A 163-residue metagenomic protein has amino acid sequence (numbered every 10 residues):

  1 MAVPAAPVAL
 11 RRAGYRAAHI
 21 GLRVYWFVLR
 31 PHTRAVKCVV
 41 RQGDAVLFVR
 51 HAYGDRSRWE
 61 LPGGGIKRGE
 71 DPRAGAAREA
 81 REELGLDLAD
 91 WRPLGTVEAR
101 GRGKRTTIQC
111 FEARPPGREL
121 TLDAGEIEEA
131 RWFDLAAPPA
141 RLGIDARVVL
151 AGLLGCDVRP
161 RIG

Functional and structural regions predicted by a protein language model:
M1-K37: Acidic, metal-coordinating catalytic segment for phosphate/diphosphate chemistry, firing primarily on the Nudix
A2, R56, L120, A124-G163: Nudix hydrolase/Nudix homology domain
H32, S57, A89, R105-T107: Residue-level preference for beta-strand/loop junctions
R34-V36, D44, T106-Q109, E128: Change "...and in nucleic-acid phosphodiester-cleaving endonucleases..." to "...and in nucleic-acid processing enzymes
V40, C110-R114, D134: Short, well-ordered beta-strand micro-motif
R41-E82: Conserved Nudix-box catalytic region and its N-terminal flanking loop in Nudix hydrolases and closely related
D87-G95: A short coil-to-beta-strand element that immediately follows conserved catalytic motifs
V97-L120: Active-site-adjacent beta-strand/loop module that shapes the phosphate/pyrophosphate-binding cleft
